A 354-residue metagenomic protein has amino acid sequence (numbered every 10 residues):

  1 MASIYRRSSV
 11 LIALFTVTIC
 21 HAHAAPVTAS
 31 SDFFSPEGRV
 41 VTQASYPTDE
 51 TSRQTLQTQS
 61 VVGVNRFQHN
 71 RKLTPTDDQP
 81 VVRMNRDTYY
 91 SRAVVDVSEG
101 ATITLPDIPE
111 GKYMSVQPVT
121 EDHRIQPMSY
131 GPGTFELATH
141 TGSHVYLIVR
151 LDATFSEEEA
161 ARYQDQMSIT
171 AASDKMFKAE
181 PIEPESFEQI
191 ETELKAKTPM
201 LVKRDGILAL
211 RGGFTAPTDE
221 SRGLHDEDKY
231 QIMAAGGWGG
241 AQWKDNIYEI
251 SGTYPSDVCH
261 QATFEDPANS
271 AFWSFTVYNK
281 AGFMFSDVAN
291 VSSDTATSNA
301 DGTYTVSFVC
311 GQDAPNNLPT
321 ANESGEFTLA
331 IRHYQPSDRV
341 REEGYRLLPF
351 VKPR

Functional and structural regions predicted by a protein language model:
I4-H23: Gram-negative bacterial Sec-dependent N-terminal signal peptides
A24-R354: A compositional/structural signature for long, glycine/proline-rich flexible linkers and loops on extracytoplasmic
